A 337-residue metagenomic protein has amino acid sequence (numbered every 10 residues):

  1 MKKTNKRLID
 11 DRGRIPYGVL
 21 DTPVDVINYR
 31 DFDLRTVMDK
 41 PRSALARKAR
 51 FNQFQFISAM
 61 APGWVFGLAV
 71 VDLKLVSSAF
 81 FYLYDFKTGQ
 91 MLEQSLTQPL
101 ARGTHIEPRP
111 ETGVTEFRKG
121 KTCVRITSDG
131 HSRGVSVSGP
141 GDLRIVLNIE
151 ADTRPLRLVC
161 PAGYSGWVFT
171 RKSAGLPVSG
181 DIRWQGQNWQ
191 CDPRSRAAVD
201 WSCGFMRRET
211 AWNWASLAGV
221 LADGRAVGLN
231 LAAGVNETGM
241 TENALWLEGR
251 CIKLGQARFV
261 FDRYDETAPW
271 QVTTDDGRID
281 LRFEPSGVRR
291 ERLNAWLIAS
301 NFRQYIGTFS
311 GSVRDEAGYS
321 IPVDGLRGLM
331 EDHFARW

Functional and structural regions predicted by a protein language model:
M1-W337: Structured soluble/peripheral alpha/beta segments that form catalytic or ligand/cofactor-binding pockets
